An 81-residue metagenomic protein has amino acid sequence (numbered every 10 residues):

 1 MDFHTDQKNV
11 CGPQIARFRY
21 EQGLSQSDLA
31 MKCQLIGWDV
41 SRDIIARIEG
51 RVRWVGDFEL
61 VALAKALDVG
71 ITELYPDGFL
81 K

Functional and structural regions predicted by a protein language model:
M1-Q22, T72: A short, Lys/Arg-rich alpha-helix, primarily the initiator
D2-T5, K65, T72-K81: Short, charged recognition helix plus adjacent turn of helix-turn-helix-like nucleic-acid-binding domains
P13, R17, M31, R47 (+1 more regions): DNA-binding alpha-helical recognition surfaces that contact promoter or target DNA
Q14, S25, S41, G56-E59 (+1 more regions): Residues that mark the N-terminal boundary/hinge immediately upstream of a DNA-recognition element
G23-I48: Short alpha-helical DNA-recognition segment
L29, E59-L67, L74-Y75: Hydrophobic micro-packing sites on short alpha-helices
I36, R47, V52, G78-K81: The DNA-recognition helices of helix-turn-helix-type DNA-binding domains
D43, G50-A64: Short, basic-rich loop-to-helix N-cap that marks the start of a DNA-contacting helix
